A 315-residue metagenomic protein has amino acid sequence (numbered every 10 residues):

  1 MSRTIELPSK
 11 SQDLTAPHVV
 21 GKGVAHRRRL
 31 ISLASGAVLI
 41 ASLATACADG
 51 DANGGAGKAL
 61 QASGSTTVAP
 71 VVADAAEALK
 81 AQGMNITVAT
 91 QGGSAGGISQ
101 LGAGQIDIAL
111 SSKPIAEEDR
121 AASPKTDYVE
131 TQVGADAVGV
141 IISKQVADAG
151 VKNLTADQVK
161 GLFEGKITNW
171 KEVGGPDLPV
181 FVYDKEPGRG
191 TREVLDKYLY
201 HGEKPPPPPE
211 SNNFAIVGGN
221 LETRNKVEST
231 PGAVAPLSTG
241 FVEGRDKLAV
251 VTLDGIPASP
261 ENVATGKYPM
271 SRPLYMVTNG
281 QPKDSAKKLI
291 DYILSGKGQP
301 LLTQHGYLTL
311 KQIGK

Functional and structural regions predicted by a protein language model:
R3-T4, C47-A121, Y128-K315: Exported/periplasmic ABC-transporter solute-binding proteins
I5-A34: Bacterial N-terminal signal peptides that target proteins for export
A25-R27, I40, V68: Intrinsically disordered, low-complexity, compositionally biased regions/tails
S35-L39: Non-catalytic interface/linker regions that flank or bridge core catalytic/transmembrane domains
S42-A46: C-terminal motif of bacterial Sec signal peptides marking the signal peptidase cleavage site
